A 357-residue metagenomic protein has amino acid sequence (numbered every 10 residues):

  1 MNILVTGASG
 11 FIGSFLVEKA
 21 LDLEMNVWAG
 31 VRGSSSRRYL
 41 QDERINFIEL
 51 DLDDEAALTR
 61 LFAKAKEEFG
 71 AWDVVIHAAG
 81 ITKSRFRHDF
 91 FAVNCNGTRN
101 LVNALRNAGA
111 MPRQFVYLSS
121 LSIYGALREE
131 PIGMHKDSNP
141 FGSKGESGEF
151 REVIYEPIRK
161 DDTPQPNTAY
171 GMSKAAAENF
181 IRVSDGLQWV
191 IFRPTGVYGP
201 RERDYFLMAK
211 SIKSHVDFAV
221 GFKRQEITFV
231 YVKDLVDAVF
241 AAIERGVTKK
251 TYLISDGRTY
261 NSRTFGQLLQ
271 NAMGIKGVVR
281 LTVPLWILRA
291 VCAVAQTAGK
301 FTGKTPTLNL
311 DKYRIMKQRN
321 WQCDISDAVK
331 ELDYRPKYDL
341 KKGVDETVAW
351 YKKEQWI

Functional and structural regions predicted by a protein language model:
I3-L23: N-terminal Rossmann NAD(P)H-binding glycine-rich loop of SDR-like oxidoreductase domains
L50-N96, N100, L121-E129: NAD(P)H-binding glycine-rich loop region in Rossmannoid oxidoreductase-like domains and their noncatalytic homologs
H77, R99-A169, V190: Conserved Rossmann-fold NAD(P)-dependent oxidoreductase catalytic core, especially the SDR/UDP-sugar
R128, A175, L187, Y198-L207 (+3 more regions): Glycine/proline-rich active-site loop of Rossmann-fold NAD(P)-dependent oxidoreductases
D161-P164, K210-V230, D234, A238 (+3 more regions): A conserved pocket-lining segment of Rossmann-fold NAD(P)-dependent short-chain dehydrogenase/reductase
V232, Q267, A293-Y334: Conserved C-terminal active-site "lid" loop/helix of NAD(P)H-dependent oxidoreductases that clamps the redox cofactor
R245-T307, K341, D345-E346: Mid/C-terminal beta-alpha module of Rossmann-like enzyme folds, strongest in SDR-family dehydrogenases/epimerases
C323-E331, R335, D339-I357: Amphipathic terminal alpha-helices
